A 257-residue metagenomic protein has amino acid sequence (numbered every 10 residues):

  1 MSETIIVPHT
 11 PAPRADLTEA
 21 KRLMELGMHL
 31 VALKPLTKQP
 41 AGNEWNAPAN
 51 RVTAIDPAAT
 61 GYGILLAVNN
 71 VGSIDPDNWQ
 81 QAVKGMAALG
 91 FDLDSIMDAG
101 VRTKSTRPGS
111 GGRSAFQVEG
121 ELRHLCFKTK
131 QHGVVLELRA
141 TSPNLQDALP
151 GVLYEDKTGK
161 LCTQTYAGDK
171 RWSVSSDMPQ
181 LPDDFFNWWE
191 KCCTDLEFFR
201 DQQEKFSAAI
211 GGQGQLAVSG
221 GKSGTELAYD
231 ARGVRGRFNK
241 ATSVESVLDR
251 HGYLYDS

Functional and structural regions predicted by a protein language model:
M1-S257: Conserved phosphate/metal-binding and DNA-contacting active-site motifs used in DNA phosphodiester-bond processing
